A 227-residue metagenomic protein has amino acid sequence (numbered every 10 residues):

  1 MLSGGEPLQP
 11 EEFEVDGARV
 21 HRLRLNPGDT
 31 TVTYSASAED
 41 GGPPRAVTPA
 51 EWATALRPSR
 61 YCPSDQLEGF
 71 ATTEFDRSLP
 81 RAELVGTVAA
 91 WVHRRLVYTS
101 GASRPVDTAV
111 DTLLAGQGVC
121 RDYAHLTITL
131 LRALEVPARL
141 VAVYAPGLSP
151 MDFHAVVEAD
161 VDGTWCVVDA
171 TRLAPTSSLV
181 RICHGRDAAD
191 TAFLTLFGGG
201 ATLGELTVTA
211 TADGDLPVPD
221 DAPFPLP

Functional and structural regions predicted by a protein language model:
M1-G69, E135: Linear, non-domain "peripheral" regions
M1-L2, Y34, A71, V168 (+2 more regions): Generic structural hydrophobic/aromatic packing signal, biased to beta-strands
S3, R22-L23, A53-S59, V161-D162 (+3 more regions): Short, surface-exposed linear patches
G4, L25, Y98-S100, A115 (+3 more regions): Generic structural "secondary-structure junction" signal
L8-H21, Q66-F75, A174-V180, A192-F197 (+2 more regions): Low-complexity, flexible helical/coil segments
L8-P10, P27-D29, R60-D65, C166-A170 (+3 more regions): Short, surface-exposed, polar/charged, turn-prone segments marking secondary-structure boundaries
V32, G42, A46-G118, L126 (+2 more regions): Secondary-structure boundary elements
A90, D122-G200: Hydrophobic/aromatic-rich core segments of domains that either
